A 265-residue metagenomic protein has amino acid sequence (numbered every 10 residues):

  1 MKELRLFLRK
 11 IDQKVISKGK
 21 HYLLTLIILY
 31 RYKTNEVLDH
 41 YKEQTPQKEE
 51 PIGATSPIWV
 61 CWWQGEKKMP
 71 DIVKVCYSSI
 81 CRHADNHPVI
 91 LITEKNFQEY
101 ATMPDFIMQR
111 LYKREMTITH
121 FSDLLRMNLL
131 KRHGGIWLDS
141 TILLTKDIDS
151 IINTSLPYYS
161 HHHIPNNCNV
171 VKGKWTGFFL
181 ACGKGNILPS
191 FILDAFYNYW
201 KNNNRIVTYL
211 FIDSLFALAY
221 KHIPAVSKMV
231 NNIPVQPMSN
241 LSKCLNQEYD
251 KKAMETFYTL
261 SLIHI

Functional and structural regions predicted by a protein language model:
M1-S122, S140-I263: Glycosyltransferase-associated regions of secretory-pathway enzymes, highlighting luminal stem/catalytic domains
D123-H133: Small-residue hinge/turn detector
G135-W137: Short aromatic/hydrophobic "clamp" motif used to bind/position activated sugar donors
